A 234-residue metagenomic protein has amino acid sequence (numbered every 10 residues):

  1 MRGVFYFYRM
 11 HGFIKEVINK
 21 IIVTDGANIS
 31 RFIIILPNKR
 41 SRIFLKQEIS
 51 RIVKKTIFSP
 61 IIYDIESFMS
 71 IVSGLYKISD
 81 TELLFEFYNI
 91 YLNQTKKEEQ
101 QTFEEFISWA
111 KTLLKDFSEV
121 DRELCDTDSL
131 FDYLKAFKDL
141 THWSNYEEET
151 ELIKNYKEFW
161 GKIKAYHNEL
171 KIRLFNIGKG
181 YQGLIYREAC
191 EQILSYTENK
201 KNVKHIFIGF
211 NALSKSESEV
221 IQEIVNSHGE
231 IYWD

Functional and structural regions predicted by a protein language model:
R2-I21: N- or domain-start disorder-to-order transition segments that initiate the globular core
H11-K15, I35, R51-I52: Compositional signal for N-terminal targeting/processing segments
N28-S41, H205: Conserved RecA-like ASCE P-loop NTPase motor core of nucleic-acid helicases/translocases
I29-R31, I57-P60, K201-V203, S227-G229: Short glycine-/polar-rich loops that comprise or flank the Walker A/P-loop and associated switch/sensor motifs
L36-R40, G209-N211, D234: A short beta-strand-to-loop transition that corresponds to the Sensor-1 phosphate-sensing loop of AAA+ P-loop ATPases
K39-K200, K215: Basic/charged alpha-beta structural segments of nucleotide/phosphate-handling enzymes
K201-L213: Conserved P-loop NTPase "ATPase switch" module shared by AAA+ and STAND
K204, K215-D234: Conserved RecA-like helicase ATPase core segment that couples NTP binding/hydrolysis to strand translocation
